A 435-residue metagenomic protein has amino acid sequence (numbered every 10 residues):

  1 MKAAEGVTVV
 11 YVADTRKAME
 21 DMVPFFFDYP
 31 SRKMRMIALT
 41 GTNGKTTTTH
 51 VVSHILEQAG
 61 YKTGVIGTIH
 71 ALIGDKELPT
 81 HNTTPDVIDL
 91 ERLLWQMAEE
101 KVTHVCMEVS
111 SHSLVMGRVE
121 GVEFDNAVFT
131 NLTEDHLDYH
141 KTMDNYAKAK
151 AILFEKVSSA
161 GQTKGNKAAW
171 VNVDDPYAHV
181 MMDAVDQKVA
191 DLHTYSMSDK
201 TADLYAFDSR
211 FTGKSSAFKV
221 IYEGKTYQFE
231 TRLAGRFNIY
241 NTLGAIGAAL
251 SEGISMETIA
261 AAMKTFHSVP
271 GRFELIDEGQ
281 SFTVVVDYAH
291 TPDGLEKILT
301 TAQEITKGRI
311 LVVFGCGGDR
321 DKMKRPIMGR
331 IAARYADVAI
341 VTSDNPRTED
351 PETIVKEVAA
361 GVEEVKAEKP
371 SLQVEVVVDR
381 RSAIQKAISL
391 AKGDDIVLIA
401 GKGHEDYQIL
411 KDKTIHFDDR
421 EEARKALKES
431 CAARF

Functional and structural regions predicted by a protein language model:
M1-D21, F207, E230, A234 (+3 more regions): N-terminal leader/targeting and accessory segments in enzymes
M1-K2, T68-I69, S111, L132 (+4 more regions): Short, ordered loop/turn segments at secondary-structure junctions
K2-G6, N126-V284, V362-E368, L372-E375: Acidic, Mg2+-coordinating active-site environments of NTP-dependent enzymes
A3, A71-I73, S113-V115, P176-V180 (+4 more regions): Short, active-site-adjacent cap segments at secondary-structure transitions
G6-K17, D125-T130, K148-A151, L192-T194 (+2 more regions): A short, gly/pro- and small-residue-rich
A13, G67, V109, V173 (+3 more regions): Short loop/edge segments at beta-strand edges and connector loops that shape dinucleotide/nucleotide cofactor-binding
A18-V171, H179-V189, L243, I305-T306 (+1 more regions): Phosphate-binding loop of NTP-binding sites
G247-E257, A261-G271, L275-F435: ATP-dependent carboxylate-amine ligase
